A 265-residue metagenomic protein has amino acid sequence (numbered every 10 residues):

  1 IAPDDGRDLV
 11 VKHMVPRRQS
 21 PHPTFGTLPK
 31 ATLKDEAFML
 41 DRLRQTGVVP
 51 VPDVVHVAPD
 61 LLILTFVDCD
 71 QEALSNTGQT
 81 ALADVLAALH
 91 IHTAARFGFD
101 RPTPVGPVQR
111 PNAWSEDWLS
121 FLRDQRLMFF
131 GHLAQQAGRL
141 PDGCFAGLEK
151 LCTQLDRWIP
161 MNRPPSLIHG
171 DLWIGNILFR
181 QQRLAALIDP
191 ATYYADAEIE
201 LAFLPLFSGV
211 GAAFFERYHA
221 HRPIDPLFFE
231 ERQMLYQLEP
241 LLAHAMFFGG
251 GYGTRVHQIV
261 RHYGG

Functional and structural regions predicted by a protein language model:
I1-S120: ATP-binding pocket architecture of kinase catalytic cores
P16-R17, V57-L61, C69-Q71, L127 (+3 more regions): Short, solvent-exposed loop/turn segments at secondary-structure junctions
L33, Q79-L82, C144, L148 (+1 more regions): Hydrophobic packing residues in well-ordered alpha-helices of helical domains and bundles
F38-Q45, T65, D84, A88 (+6 more regions): Residue-level signal for well-ordered alpha-helical scaffold segments within enzymatic catalytic domains
V48, I91-A95, L127, P160 (+3 more regions): Generic structural signal for secondary-structure transition and capping sites
T93-L167, R180, A220: An alpha-helical support segment within catalytic cores of ATP-dependent transferases
P111-N112, E116-R123, H132, P164-L167 (+5 more regions): Active-site Asp-x-Gly
